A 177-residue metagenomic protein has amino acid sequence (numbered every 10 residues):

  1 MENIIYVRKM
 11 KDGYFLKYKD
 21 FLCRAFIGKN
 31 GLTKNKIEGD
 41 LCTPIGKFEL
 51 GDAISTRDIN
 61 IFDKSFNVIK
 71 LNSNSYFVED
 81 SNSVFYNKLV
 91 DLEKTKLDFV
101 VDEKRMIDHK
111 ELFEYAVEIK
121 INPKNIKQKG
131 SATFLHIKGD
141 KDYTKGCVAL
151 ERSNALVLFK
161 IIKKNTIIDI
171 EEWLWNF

Functional and structural regions predicted by a protein language model:
M1-K145, N154-F177: Cell wall/extracellular polymer interaction/catalysis modules
V148: Residues that recognize and position ribonucleotide moieties
